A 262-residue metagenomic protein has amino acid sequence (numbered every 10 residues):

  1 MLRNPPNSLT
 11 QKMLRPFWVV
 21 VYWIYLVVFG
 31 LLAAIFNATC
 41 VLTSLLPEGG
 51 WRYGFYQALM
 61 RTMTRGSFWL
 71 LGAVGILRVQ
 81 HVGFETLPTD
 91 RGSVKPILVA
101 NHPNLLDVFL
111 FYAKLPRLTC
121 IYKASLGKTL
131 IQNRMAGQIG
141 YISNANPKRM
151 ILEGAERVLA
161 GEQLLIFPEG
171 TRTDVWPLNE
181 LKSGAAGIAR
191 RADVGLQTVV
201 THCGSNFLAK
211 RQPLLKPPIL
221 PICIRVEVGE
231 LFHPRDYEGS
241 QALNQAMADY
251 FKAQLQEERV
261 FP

Functional and structural regions predicted by a protein language model:
M1-K12, L70-A73, L77-F84, Q245 (+2 more regions): Soluble, non-transmembrane catalytic domains of enzymes that act on hydrophobic metabolites at membranes
P5-Q80, R134: A transmembrane-helix-recognition feature enriched in membrane-embedded lipid enzymes and envelope glyco-/phospholipid
N37-R65, D90-N146: Catalytic core of membrane glycerolipid acyltransferases/transacylases, capturing the structured, soluble-facing
E85-G92, A155-L159: Short amphipathic alpha-helix with an adjacent loop that forms part of the alpha/beta core around
K95-I97, G161-F167: Residue-level preference for the first positions of well-ordered beta-strands
L130-R134, L159, Q163, D174-A242: A cross-family acyltransferase "interaction/gating" segment
M150-G154: Short acidic active-site motifs
